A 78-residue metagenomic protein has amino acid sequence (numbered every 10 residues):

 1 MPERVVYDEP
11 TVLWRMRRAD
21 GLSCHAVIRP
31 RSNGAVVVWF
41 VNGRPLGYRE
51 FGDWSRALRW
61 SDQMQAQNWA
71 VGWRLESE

Functional and structural regions predicted by a protein language model:
M1-Y7, L75-E78: Intrinsically disordered, low-complexity regions
Y7-R15: Short, hydrophobic/aromatic-rich segments at coil-to-beta transitions
D20-L46: Short aromatic-glycine-(Arg/Gly/Cys) micro-motifs in beta-strand/loop hairpins
S23-V27, Q67-E78: Short, mixed-charge low-complexity intrinsically disordered segments
N33-V36, S55-M64: Short, surface-exposed linear segments at secondary-structure transitions and domain or protein termini
N42-R56, V71: A short, exposed loop/beta-hairpin motif centered on an aromatic-Gly-Thr core
